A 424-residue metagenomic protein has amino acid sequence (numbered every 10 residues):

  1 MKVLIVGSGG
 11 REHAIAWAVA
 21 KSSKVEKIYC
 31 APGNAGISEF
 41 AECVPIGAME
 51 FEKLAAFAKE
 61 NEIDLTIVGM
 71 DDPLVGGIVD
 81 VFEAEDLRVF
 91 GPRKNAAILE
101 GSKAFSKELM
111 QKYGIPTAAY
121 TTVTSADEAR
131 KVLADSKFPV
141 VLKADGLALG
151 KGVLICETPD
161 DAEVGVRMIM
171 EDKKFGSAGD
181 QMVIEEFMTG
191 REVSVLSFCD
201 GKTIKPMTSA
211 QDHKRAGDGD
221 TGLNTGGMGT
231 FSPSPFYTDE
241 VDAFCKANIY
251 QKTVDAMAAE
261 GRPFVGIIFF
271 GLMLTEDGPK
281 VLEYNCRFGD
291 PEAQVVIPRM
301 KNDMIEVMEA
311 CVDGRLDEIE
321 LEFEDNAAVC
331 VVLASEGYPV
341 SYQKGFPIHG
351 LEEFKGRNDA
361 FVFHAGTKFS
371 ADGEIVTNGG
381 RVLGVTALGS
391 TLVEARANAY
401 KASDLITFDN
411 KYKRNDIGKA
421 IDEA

Functional and structural regions predicted by a protein language model:
M1-K94: ATP-binding N-terminal substructure of ATP-dependent carboxylate-amine bond-forming enzymes
A20-K21, G36-S38, E60, F90 (+13 more regions): Solvent-exposed alpha-helices and their adjacent loops that cap or buttress functional pockets in soluble metabolic
C43-M49, T121-S125, C156: Short acidic-hydrophobic, aromatic-tinged amphipathic segments that line or gate anion-handling sites
F90-G152: A conserved helix-loop-beta module that forms one wall/lid of the active-site cleft in ATP-utilizing catalytic domains
G152, C156-A293: Internal nucleotide-binding/catalytic subdomain
K246-I268, N285-D359, S370: Active-site "cap" helix and flanking loop/linker of ATP-utilizing ligase/carboxylase catalytic domains
T367-A371, V376-A424: Generic C-terminus detector
